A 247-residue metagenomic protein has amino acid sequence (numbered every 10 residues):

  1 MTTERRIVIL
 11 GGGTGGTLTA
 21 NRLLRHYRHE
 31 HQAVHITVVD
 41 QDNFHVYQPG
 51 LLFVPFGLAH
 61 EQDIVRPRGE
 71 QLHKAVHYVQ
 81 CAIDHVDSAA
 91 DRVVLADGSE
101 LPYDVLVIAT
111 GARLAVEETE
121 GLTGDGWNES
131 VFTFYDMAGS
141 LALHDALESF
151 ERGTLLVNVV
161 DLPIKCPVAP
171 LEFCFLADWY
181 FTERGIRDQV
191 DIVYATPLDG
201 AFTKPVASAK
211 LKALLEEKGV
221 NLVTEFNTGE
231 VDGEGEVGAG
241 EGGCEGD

Functional and structural regions predicted by a protein language model:
M1-E4, H77-E172, L176-G185: FAD-binding core/adjacent interface of flavoenzyme oxidoreductases
T2-H77, D161-P205: Beta1-alpha1 glycine-rich phosphate/pyrophosphate-binding loop at the start of Rossmann-like nucleotide-binding domains
G11-G16, G57, C81, G111 (+2 more regions): Glycine-centered flexibility sites
R22-R25, I64-V65, Q80-C81, R92-L95 (+4 more regions): A generic local structural motif
A33-T37, V76-V86, L101, D178-D247: A Rossmann-like FAD-binding core segment of flavoenzymes
R66, E70, A89, V94-G98 (+4 more regions): Replace "anionic and nucleotidyl ligands
R68-H73, L122-G126, A213-E216: Short, conserved catalytic or adaptor-binding loops enriched in Gly and charged residues
